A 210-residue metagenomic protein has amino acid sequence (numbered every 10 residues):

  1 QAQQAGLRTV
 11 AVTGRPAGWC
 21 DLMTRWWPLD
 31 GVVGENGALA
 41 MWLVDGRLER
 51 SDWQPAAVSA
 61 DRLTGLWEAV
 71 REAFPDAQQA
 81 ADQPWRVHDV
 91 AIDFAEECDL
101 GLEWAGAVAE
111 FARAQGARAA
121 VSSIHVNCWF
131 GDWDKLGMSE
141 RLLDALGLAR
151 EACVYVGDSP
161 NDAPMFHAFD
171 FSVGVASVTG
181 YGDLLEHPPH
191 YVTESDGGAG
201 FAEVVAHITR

Functional and structural regions predicted by a protein language model:
Q1-D82: Active-site phosphate-binding/coordination module
T13, S139, Y155-S195: Acidic, Mg2+-coordinating phosphoryl-transfer loop and its flanking beta/alpha structural elements, shared across
G18-L22, M138, P164-M165, E203-V204: Phosphate- and divalent-cation-binding pockets in alpha/beta enzyme and binding domains that engage nucleotide-derived
W27-P28, N36, Q115, A168-F169 (+1 more regions): Short, structured coil segments at secondary-structure junctions
E35-L39, S177-Y181, G197-A199: Short, acidic/turn-prone active-site loops that include or flank metal/cofactor- and phosphate-binding residues
A40-G46, G182-P189, A202-V204: Short, charged, surface-exposed secondary-structure boundary motifs
G65-A168: Conserved acidic, metal-coordinating active-site core of Asp-based, Mg2+-dependent phosphoryl-transfer enzymes
H190, S195-R210: Glycine-rich phosphate-binding/hydrolytic loop that grips phosphoryl groups
